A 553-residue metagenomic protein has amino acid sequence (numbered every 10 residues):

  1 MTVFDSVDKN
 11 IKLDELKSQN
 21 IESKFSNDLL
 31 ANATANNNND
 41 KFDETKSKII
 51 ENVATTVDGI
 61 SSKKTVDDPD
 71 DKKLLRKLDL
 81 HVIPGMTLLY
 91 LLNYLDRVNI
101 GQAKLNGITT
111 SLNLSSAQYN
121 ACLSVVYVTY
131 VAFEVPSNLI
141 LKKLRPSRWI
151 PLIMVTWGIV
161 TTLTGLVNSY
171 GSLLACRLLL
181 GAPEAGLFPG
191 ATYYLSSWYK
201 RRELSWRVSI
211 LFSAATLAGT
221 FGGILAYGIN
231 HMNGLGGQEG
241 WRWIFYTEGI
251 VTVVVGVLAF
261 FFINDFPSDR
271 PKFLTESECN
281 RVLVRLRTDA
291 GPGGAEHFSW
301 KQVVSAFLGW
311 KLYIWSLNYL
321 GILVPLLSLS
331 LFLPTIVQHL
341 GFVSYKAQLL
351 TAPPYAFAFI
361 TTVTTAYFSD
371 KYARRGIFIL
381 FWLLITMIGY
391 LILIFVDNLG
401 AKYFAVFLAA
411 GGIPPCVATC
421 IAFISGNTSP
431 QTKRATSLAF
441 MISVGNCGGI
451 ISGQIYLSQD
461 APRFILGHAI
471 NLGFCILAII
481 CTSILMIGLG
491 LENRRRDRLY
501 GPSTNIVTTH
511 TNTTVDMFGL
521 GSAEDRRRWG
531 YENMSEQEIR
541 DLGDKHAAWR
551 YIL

Functional and structural regions predicted by a protein language model:
M1-L92, V98, S116, F260-P292 (+1 more regions): Intracellular terminal tails of multi-pass secondary transporters
G101, K301-Y367, I421, G453: Extracytoplasmic gate region of multi-pass secondary transporters
G101-A132: Extracellular/periplasmic helix-loop-helix junction of adjacent transmembrane segments in MFS-like secondary
L112-N113, P136, L144-R145, L166-S172 (+6 more regions): Helix-breaking motifs and short loop linkers at transmembrane-helix boundaries and internal kinks in secondary membrane
V131-G171: Conserved MFS/SLC helix-loop-helix module at the cytosolic interface between two early adjacent transmembrane helices
A132-R145, I360-R374: Helix-to-loop junctions at the C-terminal end of transmembrane segments in multipass secondary transporters
R148-T162, I377-I392: Structural signature of the two symmetry-related core transmembrane helices
S205-G237, Y246-T252, L438-S452: Glycine-rich segments within core transmembrane alpha-helices of 12-TM secondary carriers
